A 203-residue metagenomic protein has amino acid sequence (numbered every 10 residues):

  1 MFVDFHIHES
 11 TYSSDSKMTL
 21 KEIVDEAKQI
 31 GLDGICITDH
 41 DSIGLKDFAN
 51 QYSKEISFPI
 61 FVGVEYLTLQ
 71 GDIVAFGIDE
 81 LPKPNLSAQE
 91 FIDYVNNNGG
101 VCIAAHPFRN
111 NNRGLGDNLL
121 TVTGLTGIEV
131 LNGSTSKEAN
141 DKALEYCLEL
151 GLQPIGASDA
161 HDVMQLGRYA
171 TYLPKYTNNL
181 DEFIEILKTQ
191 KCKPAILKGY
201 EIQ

Functional and structural regions predicted by a protein language model:
M1-E9, S13, T19-E26, I30-L32 (+6 more regions): Charged catalytic cores and adjacent phosphate/nucleic-acid-binding surfaces used for phosphate/nucleic-acid chemistry
F2, V95-A104: Short beta-strand/loop segments at the ligand-binding rim of alpha/beta enzyme cores
D33-D41: Active-site beta-strand/loop signature of hydrolases that rely on acidic residues for catalysis
I37, A104, V130-G133: Conserved beta-strand positions
T38, H106, S158: Short beta-strand/turn micro-motifs composed of small residues that flank or help shape donor/cofactor-binding pockets
I103-N111: Aromatic-lined carbohydrate-recognition surfaces of secreted/lumenal glycan-active proteins
